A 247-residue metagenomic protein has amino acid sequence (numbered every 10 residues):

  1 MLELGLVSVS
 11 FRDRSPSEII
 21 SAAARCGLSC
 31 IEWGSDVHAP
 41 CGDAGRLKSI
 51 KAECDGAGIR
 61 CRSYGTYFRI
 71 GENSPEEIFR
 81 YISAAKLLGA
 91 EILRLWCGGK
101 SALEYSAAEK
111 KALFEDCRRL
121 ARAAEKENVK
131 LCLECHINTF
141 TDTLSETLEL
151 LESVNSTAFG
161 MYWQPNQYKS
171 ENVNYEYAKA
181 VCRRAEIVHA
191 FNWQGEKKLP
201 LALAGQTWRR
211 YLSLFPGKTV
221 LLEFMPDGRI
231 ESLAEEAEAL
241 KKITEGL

Functional and structural regions predicted by a protein language model:
M1-E91, S156, R183, G195 (+3 more regions): N-terminal pre-domain/capping segments
L4, C30, Y64, R119-W208: Acidic/histidine-rich catalytic cores of soluble enzymes
G5-F11, L93-G98, C117, H189-F191: Short, conserved structural micro-motifs that define repeat-unit consensus positions and nucleotide-binding loops
V37-A39, I70, K100-S106, S170-N172 (+1 more regions): A short acidic, helix-capping loop that chelates divalent metal ions and anchors anionic groups
D43-S49, P75-Y81, S106-C117, S145-L148 (+2 more regions): Charged helix-capping and loop-helix junction motifs
I59, A90-E91, V129, F215-T219: A short helix->loop->beta-strand "cap" motif at the edges of active sites that frequently abuts
A90-Y105, E127, C132-H136: Active-site groove signature of glycoside hydrolases
T219-M225: Short acidic/histidine-rich active-site segments
